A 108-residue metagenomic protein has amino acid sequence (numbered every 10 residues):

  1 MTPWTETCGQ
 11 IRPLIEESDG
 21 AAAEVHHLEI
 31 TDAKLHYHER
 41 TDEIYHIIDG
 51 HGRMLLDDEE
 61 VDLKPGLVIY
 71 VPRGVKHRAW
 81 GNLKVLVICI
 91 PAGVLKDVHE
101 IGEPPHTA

Functional and structural regions predicted by a protein language model:
T2-L35, T41, I88: A short glycine-rich, His/Asp/Glu-containing loop-to-beta-strand
D32, R40-E43, I47-G52, D57: Glycine- and acidic-residue-biased ligand/ion/polar-headgroup-sensing regions
H38-R40, G81-N82: Short glycine/proline-enriched turns and hinge-like loops at secondary-structure junctions
G50, G66, V85: Short hydrophobic/aromatic patches on the structural cores and recognition surfaces of FHA
D58-G74: Short acidic-glycine-tyrosine-enriched beta hairpin
R73-V98: Ligand-binding loop in jelly-roll beta-barrel domains
L95-A108: Acidic/histidine-enriched, glycine/proline-rich intrinsically disordered or flexible terminal extensions
